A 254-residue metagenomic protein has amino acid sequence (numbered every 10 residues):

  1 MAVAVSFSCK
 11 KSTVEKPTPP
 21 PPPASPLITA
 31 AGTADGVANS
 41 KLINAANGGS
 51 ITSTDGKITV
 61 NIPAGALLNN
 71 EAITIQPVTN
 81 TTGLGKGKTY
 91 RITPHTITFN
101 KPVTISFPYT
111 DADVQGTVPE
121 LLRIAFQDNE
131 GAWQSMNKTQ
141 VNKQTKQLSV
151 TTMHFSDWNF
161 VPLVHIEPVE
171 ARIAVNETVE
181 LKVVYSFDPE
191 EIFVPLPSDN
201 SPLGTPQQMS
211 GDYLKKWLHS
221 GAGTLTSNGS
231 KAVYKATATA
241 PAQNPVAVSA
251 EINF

Functional and structural regions predicted by a protein language model:
M1-A2: Sec-dependent N-terminal signal peptides
V5-S8: C-terminal motif of bacterial Sec signal peptides marking the signal peptidase cleavage site
S12-T59, A66-L68, T82-G83, T96-I97 (+1 more regions): Proteolytic cleavage junctions
A64, L68-P77: Surface-exposed acidic loop/strand-edge motifs in secreted or periplasmic proteins that form small linear binding
G85-H95: Short beta-strand elements of extracellular/lumenal beta-sandwich folds
G87, P102, F155: Active-site lining segments that contact anionic ligands and/or coordinate catalytic metals
I97-V103: Extended extracellular/luminal ectodomain segments enriched in beta-structured repeat modules
V103-Y109: Short, hydrophobic/aromatic-enriched beta-strand segments in well-ordered soluble domains
